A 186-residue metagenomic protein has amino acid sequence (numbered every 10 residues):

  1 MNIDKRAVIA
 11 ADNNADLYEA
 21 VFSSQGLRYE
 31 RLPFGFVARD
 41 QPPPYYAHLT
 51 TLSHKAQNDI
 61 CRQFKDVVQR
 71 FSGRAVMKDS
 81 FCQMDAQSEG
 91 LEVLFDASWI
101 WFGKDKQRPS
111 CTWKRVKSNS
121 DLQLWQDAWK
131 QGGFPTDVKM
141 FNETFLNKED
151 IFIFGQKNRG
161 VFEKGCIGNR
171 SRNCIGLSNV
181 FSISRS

Functional and structural regions predicted by a protein language model:
M1-R70, Q83, G133-K148: N-terminal charged segments
P33, F95-A97, R172: Residue-level signal for tight coil/turn positions that link beta-strands
F36, L49-T51, R74-V76, W99-W101 (+3 more regions): Ordered hydrophobic segments in well-structured contexts
P42-P44, Q69, E92-L94, Q107 (+3 more regions): A generic structural signal for short, solvent-exposed coil/turn residues that cap or connect secondary-structure
L52-S120: Acyl-donor-binding surface of acyltransferase catalytic domains
R115-L122, E149, R170: Short capping loops/turns at secondary-structure boundaries
N119-Q131: A short, well-structured alpha-helix characteristic of acyl/acetyltransferase catalytic modules
T136-R185: A conserved beta-strand-loop-helix scaffold within acyl/acetyltransferase catalytic domains
